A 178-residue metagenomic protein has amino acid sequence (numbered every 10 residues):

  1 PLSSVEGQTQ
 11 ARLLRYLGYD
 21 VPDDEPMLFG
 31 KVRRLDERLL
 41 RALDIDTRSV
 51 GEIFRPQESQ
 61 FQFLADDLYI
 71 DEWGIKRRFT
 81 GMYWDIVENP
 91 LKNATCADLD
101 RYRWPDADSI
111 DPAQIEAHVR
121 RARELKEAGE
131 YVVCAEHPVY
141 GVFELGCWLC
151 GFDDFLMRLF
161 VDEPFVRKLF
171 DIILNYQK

Functional and structural regions predicted by a protein language model:
P1-K178: Catalytic cores of TIM-barrel enzymes
